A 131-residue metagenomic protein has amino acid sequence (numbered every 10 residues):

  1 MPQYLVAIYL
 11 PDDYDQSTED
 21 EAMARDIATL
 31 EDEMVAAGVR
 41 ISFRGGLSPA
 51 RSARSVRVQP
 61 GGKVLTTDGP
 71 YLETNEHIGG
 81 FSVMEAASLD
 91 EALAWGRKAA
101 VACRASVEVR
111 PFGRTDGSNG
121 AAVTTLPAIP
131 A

Functional and structural regions predicted by a protein language model:
M1-A131: Conserved, structured core segments of small domains
